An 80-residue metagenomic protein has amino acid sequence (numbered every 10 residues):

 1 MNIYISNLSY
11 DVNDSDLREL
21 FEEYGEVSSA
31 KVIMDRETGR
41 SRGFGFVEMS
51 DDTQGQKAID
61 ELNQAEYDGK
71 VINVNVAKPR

Functional and structural regions predicted by a protein language model:
M1-V76: Canonical RRM/RBD RNA-binding surface and closely related RRM-like beta-sheet modules in eukaryotic RNA-binding proteins
K78-R80: Conserved nucleotide-binding/hydrolysis micro-motifs of P-loop NTPases
